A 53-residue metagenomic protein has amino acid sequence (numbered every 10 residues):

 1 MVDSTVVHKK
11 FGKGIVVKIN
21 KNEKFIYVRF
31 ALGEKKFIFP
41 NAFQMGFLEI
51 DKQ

Functional and structural regions predicted by a protein language model:
M1-T5, K9-Q53: Basic/aromatic-rich interaction segments and small domains that mediate binding to polyanionic partners
